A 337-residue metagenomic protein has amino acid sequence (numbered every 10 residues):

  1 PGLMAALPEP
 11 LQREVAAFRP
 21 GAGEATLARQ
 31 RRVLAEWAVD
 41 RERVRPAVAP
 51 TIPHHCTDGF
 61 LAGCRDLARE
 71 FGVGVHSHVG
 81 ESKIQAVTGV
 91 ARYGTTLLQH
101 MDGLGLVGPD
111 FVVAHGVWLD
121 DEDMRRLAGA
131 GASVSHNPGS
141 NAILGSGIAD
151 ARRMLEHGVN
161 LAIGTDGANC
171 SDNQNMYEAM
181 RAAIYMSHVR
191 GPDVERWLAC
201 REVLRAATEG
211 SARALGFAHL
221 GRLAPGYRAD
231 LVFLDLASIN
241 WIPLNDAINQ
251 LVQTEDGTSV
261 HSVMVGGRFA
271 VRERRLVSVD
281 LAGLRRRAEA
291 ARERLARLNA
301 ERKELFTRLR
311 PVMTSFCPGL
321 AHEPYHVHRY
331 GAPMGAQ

Functional and structural regions predicted by a protein language model:
P1-G116: Metal-coordinating catalytic core of metallo-dependent amide/deamination hydrolases
V48, H78, M101, V113 (+7 more regions): Conserved, mostly hydrophobic/aromatic
R65-G74, L106-P109, R126-S135, E156-L161: Glycine-enriched alpha-helix->loop->beta-strand junction motifs that scaffold or abut catalytic
E81, P138-A142, G167-N169: Short, acidic/turn-prone active-site loops that include or flank metal/cofactor- and phosphate-binding residues
K83-T95, D123-A128, G145-M154, S171-H188 (+1 more regions): Histidine/acidic-residue-rich catalytic or RNA/ligand-binding cores of hydrolases and nuclease-related proteins
G103-D110, R152-S238, T254-D256: His/Asp/Glu-enriched, well-ordered alpha-helical/loop segment that forms or immediately abuts the divalent-metal
L119, D123-G131, N137-I143, A151 (+1 more regions): Long hydrophobic segments that form regular secondary structure
R205-Q337: Active-site microenvironment of metallo-dependent hydrolases
